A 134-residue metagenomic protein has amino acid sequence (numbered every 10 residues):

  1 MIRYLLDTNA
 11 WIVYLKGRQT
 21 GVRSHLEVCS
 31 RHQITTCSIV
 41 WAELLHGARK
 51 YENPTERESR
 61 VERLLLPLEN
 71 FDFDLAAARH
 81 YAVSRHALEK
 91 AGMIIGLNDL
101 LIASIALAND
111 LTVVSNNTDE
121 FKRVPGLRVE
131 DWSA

Functional and structural regions predicted by a protein language model:
M1-T36, H46-R63, K90: Short, well-structured N-terminal submotif of metal-dependent ribonuclease cores
I2, H46, L68-V114: Active-site neighborhoods of divalent-metal-dependent phosphate/nucleic-acid chemistry enzymes
D7, C37, I94-G96, N117-T118: Histidine- and aromatic-rich ligand-binding microenvironments
W11-I12, W41-L44, A78, F121: A generic structural signal for short hydrophobic patches within well-formed alpha-helices
R23, C37, W41, P54 (+4 more regions): A general structural signal for well-ordered alpha-helical segments in protein cores
L100, S104-A134: Acidic, metal-binding active-site segment of PIN/NYN-like and related structure-specific nucleases
